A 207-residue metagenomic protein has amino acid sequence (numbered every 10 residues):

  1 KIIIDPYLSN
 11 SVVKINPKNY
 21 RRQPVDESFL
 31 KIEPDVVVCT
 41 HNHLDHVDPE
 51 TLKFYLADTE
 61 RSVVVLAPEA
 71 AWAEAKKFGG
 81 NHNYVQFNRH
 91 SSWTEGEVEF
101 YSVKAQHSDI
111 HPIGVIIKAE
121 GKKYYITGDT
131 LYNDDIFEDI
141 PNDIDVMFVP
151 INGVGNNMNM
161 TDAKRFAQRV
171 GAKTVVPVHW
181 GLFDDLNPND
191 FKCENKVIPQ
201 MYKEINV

Functional and structural regions predicted by a protein language model:
I2, D35-V36, V98, K122-Y124 (+2 more regions): Structural motif
I2-V38, E50-F54, L131-N142: Pre-active-site segment of Zn-dependent metallo-hydrolases
N10-S11, H43-V47, W72-E74, S91-T94 (+4 more regions): Active-site environment of divalent metal-dependent phosphoester hydrolases
P34-H46, V175: Metallo-beta-lactamase
E50, Q106-R169: Active-site-proximal loop/helix segments of hydrolase catalytic cores
D58-V64, V170-T174: A short helix->loop->beta-strand "cap" motif at the edges of active sites that frequently abuts
E60, L66-G121, N195-V207: Metallo-beta-lactamase
G79-W93, E138, D143, D162-V207: Binuclear metal-ion centers of metallo-dependent hydrolases, dominated by the metallo-beta-lactamase
